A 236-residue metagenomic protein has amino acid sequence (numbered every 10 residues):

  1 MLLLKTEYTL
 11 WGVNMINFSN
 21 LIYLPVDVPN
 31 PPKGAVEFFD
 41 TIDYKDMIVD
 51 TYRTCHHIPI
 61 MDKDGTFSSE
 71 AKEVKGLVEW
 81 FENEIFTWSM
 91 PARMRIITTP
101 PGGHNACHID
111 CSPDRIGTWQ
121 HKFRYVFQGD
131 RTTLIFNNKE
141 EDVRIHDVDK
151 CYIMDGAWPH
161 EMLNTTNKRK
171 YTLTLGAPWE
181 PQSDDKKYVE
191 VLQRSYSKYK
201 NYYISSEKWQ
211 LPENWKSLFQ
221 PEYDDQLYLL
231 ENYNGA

Functional and structural regions predicted by a protein language model:
M1-S89: Non-heme Fe(II)/2-oxoglutarate
L21, Q120, K168-K170: A general secondary-structure signal for short beta-strands and their flanking turns/coil in non-transmembrane regions
D27, T41, T99, Q128 (+2 more regions): Structured loops at beta-to-helix junctions and adjacent beta-edge loops in soluble globular domains
N30-P32, G102-G103, P113, R131 (+3 more regions): Residues that cap or initiate secondary-structure elements
T54, M94-I96, I109, R194-S195 (+1 more regions): Positively charged, low-complexity intrinsically disordered regions
E82-I153: Catalytic core of non-heme Fe(II) oxygenases with the double-stranded beta-helix
I135-G235: Catalytic core of Fe(II)/2-oxoglutarate
